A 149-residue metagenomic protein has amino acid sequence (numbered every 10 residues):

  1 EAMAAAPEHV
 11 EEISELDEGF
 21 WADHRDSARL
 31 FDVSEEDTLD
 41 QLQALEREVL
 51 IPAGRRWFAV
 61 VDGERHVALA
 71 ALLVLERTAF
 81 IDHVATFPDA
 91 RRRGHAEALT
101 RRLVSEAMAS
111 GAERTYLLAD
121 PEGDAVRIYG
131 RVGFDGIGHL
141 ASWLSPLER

Functional and structural regions predicted by a protein language model:
E1, Y116-L118, R127, D135-R149: Conserved catalytic-core motifs of GNAT/GCN5-like acyltransferases
E1-R25, R29, A141-S145: Acyl-donor-binding surface of acyltransferase catalytic domains
E18-P52: Internal catalytic-core helix/loop-beta-alpha segment that presents or stabilizes conserved functional determinants
T38-F87: A conserved beta-strand-loop-helix scaffold within acyl/acetyltransferase catalytic domains
R77, E113, D135: Short acidic/polar active-site loop segments enriched in Thr and Asp
T86-P88, R92-A109, R131: Conserved acetyl-CoA-binding loop-helix of GNAT-fold acetyltransferases
A107-D120: Conserved GNAT acetyl-CoA-binding A-motif
G123-D124: Short alpha-helical
